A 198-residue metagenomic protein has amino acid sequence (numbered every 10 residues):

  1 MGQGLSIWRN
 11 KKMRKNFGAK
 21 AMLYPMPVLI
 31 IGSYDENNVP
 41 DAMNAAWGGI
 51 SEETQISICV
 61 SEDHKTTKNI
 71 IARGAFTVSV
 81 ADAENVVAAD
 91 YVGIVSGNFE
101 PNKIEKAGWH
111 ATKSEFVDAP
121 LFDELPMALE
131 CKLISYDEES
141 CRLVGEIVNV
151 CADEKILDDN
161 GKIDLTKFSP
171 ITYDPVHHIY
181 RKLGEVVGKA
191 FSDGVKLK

Functional and structural regions predicted by a protein language model:
G4-K198: Basic, polyanion-binding surface patches
